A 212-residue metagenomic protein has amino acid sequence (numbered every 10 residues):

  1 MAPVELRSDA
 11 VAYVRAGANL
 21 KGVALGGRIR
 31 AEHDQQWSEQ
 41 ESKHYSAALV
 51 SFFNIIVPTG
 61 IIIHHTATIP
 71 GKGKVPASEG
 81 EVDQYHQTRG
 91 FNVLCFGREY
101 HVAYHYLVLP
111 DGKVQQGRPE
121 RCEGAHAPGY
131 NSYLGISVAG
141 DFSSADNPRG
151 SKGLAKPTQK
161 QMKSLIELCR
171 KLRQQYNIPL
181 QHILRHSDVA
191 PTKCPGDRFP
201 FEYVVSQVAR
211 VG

Functional and structural regions predicted by a protein language model:
M1-T66, E120, N131-S132, D141-G212: Basic/polar, cationic surfaces and motifs that engage anionic cell-wall and phosphate/carboxylate ligands
F53-E120: Secreted/periplasmic proteins that engage bacterial cell-wall peptidoglycan
R89-N92, L134-I136, R210-G212: Short, surface-exposed, polar/charged, turn-prone segments marking secondary-structure boundaries
G112, G124, S187: Flexible, active-site-adjacent loop/turn segments at secondary-structure boundaries
E123-S137: Short, surface-exposed glycine/acidic/tryptophan-bearing loops
